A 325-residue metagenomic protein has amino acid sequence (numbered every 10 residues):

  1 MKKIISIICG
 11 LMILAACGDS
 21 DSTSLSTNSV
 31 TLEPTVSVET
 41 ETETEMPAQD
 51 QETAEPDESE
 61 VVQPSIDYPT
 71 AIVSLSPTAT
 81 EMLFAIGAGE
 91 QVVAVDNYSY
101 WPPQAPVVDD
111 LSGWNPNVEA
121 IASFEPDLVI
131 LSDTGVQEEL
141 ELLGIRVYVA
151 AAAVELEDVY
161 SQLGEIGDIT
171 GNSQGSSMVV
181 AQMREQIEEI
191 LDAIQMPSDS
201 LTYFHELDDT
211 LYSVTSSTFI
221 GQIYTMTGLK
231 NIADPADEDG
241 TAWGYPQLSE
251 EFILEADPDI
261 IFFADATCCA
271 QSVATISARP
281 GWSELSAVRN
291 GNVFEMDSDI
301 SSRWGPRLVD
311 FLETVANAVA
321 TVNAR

Functional and structural regions predicted by a protein language model:
K2-G10: Sec-dependent signal peptide recognition, specifically the positively charged N-region followed immediately by
I13-A16: C-terminal motif of bacterial Sec signal peptides marking the signal peptidase cleavage site
G18-D21: Bacterial signal peptide processing site
T23-P64, E185: Low-complexity, Pro/Thr/Ser/Glu-rich flexible segments characteristic of extracytoplasmic/periplasmic regions
I66-A71, V136-Y212, A233-D234, A242 (+2 more regions): Extracytoplasmic substrate-binding proteins
A71-T134, I145, L229-I232: A short, structured surface patch at a secondary-structure boundary
D96, F219-A242, E295: His/Asp/Glu-enriched short active-site or ligand-binding loop at hydrolase and phosphoryl-transfer sites
V118-E125, L143, P246-D257: Short helices/loops that flank or line small-molecule/ion binding pockets
